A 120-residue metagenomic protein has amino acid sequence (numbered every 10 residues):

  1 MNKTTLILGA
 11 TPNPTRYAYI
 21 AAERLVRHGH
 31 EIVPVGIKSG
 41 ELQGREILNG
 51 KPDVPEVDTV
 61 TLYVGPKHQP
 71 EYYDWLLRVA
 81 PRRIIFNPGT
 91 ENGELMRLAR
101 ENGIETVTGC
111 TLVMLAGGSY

Functional and structural regions predicted by a protein language model:
M1-P55, V64-P66, P70-N87, E91-Y120: Structural/interface elements that position substrates and couple domains in central-metabolism enzymes
